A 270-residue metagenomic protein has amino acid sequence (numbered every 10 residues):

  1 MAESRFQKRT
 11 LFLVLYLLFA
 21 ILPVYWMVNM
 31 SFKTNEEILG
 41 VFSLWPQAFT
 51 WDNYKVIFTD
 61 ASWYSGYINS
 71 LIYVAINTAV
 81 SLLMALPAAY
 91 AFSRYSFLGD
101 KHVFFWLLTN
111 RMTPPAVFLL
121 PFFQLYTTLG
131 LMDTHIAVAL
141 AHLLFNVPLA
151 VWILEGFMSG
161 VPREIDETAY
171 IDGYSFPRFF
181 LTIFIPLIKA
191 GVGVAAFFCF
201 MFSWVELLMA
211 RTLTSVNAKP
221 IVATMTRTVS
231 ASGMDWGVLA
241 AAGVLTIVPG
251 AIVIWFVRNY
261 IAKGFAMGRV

Functional and structural regions predicted by a protein language model:
R5-V270: A structural signal for multi-pass alpha-helical bundles of membrane permease subunits that mediate small-molecule
